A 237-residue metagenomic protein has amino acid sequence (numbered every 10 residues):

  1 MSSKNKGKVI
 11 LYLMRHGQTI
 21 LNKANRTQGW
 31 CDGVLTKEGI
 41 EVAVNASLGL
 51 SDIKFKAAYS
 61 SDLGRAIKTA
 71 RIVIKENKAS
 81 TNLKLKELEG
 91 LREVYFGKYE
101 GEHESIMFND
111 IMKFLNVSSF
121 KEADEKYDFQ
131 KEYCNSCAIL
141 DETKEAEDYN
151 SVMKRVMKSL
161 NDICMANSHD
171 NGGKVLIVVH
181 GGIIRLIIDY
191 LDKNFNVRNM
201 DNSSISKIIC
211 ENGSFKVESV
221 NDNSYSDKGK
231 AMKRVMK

Functional and structural regions predicted by a protein language model:
S2-V9, V94-I106, L115, M165-G173 (+1 more regions): Acidic, low-complexity terminal tails and accessory targeting/binding regions of phosphate-metabolizing enzymes
K6-V9, M14-S80: Active-site-proximal alpha-helix that buttresses catalytic centers in soluble enzyme cores
H16, E89, H180: Active-site glycine-centered loops adjacent to acidic/histidine catalytic or metal-binding residues that shape
T19, I183-I184: Short active-site segment of divalent metal-dependent hydrolases/proteases that encodes the spacing between
S47-D124: Phosphate-coordination/substrate-recognition cap region in phosphate-metabolizing enzymes
K56-D62, N171-V178: Short glycine-rich phosphate-binding loop at a beta-alpha junction
K113-S151: Short glycine/proline- and acidic residue-enriched helix-loop micro-motifs that form flexible lids or anion-recognition
D141-D170: A mid-sequence, solvent-exposed acidic-amphipathic segment
